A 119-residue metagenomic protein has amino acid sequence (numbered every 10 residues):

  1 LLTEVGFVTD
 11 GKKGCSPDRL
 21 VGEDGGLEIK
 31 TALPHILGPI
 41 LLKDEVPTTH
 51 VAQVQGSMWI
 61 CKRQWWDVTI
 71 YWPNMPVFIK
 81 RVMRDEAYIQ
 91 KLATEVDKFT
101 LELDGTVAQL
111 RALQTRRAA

Functional and structural regions predicted by a protein language model:
L1-A119: Accessory terminal regions of nucleic-acid processing enzymes
